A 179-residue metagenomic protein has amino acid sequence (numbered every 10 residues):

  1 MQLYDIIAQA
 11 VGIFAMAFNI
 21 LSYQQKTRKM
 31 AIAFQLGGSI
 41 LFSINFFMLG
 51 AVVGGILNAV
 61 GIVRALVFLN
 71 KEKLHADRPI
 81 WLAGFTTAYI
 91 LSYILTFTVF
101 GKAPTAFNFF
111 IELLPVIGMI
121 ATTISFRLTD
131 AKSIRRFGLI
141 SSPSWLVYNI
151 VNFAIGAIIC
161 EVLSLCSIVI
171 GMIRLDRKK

Functional and structural regions predicted by a protein language model:
M1-K179: Alpha-helical membrane-protein topology signature
